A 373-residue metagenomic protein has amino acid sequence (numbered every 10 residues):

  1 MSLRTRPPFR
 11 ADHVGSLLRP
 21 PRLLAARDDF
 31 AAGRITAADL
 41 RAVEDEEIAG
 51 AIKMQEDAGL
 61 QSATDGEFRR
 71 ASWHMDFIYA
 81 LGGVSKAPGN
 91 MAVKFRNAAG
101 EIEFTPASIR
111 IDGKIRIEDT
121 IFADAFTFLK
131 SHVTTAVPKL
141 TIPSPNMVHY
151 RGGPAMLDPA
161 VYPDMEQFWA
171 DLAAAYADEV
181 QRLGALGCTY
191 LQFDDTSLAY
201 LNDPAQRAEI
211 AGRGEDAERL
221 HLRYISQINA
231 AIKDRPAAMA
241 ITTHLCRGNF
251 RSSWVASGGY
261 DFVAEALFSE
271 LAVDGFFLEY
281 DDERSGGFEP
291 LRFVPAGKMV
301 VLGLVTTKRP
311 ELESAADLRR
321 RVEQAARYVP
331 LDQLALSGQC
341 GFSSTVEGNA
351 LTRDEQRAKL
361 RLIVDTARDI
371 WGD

Functional and structural regions predicted by a protein language model:
M1-D373: Domain-level signal for soluble alpha/beta catalytic cores
